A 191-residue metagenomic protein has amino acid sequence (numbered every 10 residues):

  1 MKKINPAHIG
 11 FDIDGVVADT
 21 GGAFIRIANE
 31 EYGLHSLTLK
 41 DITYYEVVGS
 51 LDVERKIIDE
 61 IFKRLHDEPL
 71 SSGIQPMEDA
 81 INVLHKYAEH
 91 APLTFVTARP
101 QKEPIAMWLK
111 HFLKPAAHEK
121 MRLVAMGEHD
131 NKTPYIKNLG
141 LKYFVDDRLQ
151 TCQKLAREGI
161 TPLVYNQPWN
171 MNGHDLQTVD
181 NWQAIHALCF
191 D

Functional and structural regions predicted by a protein language model:
M1-E60: Active-site neighborhood of HAD-like aspartate-dependent phosphohydrolases
V16-V17, A23-F24, P100-E103, L149-T151 (+1 more regions): Short, solvent-exposed loop/turn segments at secondary-structure junctions
S36, E46-H85: Metal-dependent phosphoesterase signature
P69-P76, A80-K110, M126: Substrate-recognition element of Asp-dependent hydrolases with the DxDx(T/V) motif
V96-V145, L149-Q153: Substrate-recognition "cap/lid" segment bordering the active-site pocket of phosphatases
T133, K137-N138, R148-D191: Asp-based, Mg2+/Mn2+-dependent phosphohydrolase catalytic module
